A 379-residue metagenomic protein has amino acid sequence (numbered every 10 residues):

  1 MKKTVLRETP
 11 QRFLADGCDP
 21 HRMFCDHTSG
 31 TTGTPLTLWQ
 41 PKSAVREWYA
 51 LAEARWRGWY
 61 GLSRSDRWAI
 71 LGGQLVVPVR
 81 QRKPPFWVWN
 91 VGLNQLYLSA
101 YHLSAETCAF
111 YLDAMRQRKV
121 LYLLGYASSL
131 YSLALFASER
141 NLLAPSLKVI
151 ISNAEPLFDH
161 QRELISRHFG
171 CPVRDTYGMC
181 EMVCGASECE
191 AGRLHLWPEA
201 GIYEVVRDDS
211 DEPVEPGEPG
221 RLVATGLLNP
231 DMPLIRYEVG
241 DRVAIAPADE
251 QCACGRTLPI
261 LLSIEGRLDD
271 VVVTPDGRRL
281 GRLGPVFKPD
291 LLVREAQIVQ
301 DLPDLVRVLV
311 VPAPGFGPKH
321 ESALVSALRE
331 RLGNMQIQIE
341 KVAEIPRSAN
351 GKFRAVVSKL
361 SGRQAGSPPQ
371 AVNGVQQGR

Functional and structural regions predicted by a protein language model:
M1-H27, G33-D66, Q74, D113 (+8 more regions): Nucleotide 5′-phosphate-binding alpha/beta core
T28, W68, L123, I165 (+5 more regions): Residue-level signal for inorganic ion chemistry
G73-E199: Conserved adenylate-forming
Q95, V173, Y203, A296 (+1 more regions): Generic structural signal for residues in well-ordered beta-strands
L123, P230-N334: AMP-binding/adenylate-forming catalytic core of the ANL superfamily
L157-E250, L268: Conserved AMP-binding/adenylate-forming
V206-R207, V273, R347: Hydrophobic alpha-helical segments, especially N-terminal targeting/anchoring helices
